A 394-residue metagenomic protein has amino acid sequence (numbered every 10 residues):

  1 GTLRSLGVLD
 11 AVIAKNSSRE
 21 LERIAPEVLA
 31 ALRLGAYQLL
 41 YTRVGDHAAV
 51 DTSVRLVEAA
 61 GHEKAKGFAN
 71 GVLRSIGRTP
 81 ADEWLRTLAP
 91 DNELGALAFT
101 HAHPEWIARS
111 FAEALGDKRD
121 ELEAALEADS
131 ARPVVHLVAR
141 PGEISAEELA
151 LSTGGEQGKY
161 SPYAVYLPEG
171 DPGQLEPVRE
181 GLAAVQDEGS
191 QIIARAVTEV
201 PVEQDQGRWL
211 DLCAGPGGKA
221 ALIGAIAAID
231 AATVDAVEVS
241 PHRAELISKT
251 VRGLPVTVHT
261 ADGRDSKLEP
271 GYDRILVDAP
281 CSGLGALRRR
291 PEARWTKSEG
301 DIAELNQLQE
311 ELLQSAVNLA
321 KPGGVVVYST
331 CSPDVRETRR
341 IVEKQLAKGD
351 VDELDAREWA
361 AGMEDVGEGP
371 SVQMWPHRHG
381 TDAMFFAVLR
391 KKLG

Functional and structural regions predicted by a protein language model:
G1-G394: S-adenosylmethionine
